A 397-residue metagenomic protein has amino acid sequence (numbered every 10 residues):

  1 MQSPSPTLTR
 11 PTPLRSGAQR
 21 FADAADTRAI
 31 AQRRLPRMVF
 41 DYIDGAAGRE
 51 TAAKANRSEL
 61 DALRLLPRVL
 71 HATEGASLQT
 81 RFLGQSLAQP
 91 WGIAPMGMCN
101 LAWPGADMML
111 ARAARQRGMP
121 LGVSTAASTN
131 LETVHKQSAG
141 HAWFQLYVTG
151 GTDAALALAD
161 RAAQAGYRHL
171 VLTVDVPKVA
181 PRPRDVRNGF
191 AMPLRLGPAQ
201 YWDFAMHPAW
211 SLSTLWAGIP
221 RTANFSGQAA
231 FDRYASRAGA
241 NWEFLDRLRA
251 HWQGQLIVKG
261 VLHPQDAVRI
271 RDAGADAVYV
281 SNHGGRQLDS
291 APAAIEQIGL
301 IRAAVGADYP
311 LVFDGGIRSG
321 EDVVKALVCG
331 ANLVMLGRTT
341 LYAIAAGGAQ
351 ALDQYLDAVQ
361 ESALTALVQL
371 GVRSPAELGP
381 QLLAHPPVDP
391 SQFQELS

Functional and structural regions predicted by a protein language model:
Q2-G84, P193-A240, A376-P380, A384-S397: An N-cap/entry alpha-helix motif that binds or orients negatively charged groups
P36, G306, G347-G348: Glycine-centered helix-coil hinge/cap
N56, A293-I301, I344-L364: C-terminal helical cap(s) of enzyme catalytic domains, especially alpha/beta-barrels
L87-A126, L131: Glycine-rich active-site/cofactor-binding loop and its immediate structural neighborhood
G92-M98, H141-Y147, Q228-F231: Short, basic, glycine/proline-bearing loop/turn elements
R112, T133, G150-F313, E321-Y342: Alpha/beta enzyme core
Q116-Q137, H141-A155: A gly/proline- and charged-residue-enriched helix-loop-helix capping module
N332, A349-E377, L383-A384: Internal helix-turn-beta structural module
